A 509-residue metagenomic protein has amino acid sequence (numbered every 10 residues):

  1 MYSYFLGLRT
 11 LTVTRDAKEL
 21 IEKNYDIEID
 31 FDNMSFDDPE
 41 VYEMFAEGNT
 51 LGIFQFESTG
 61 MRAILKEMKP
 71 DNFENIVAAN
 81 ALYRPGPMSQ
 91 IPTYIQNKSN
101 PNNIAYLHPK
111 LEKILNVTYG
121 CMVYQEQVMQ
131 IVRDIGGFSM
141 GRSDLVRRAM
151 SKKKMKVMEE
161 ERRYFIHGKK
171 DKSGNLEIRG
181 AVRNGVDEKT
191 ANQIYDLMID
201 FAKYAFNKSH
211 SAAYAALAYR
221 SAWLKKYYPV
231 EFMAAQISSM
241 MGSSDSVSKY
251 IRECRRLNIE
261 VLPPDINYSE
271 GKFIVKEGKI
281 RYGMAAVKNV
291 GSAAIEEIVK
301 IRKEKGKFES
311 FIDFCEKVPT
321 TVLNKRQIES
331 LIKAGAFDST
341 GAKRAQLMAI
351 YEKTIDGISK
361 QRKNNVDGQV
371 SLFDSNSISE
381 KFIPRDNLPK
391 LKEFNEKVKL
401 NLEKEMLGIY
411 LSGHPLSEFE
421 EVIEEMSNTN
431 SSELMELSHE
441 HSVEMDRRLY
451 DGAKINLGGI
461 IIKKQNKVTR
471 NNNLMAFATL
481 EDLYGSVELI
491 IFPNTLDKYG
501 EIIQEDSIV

Functional and structural regions predicted by a protein language model:
M1-V509: Noncatalytic, beta-rich nucleic-acid-contacting surfaces in large DNA/RNA-processing enzymes
